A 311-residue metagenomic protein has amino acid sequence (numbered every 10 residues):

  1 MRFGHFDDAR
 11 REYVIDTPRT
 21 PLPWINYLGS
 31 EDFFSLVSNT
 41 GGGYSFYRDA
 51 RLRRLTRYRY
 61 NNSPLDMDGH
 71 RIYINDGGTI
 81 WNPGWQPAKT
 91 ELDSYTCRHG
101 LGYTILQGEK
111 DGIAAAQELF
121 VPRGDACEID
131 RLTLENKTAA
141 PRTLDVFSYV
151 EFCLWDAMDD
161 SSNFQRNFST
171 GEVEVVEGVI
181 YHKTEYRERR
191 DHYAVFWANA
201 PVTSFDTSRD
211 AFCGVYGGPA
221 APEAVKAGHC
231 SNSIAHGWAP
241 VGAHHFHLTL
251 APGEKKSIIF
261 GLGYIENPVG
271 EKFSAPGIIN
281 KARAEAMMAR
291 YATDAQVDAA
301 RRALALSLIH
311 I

Functional and structural regions predicted by a protein language model:
M1-L308: Anionic coordination/interaction segments
